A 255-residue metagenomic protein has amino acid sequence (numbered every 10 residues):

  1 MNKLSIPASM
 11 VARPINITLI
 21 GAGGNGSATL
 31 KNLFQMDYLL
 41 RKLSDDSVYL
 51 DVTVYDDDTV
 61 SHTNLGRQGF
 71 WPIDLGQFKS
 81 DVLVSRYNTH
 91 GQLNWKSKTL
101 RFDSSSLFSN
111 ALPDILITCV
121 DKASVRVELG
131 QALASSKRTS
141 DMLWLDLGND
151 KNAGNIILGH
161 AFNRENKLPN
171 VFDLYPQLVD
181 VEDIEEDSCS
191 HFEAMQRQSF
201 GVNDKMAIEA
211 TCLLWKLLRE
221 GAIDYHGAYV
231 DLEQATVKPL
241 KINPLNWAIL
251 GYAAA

Functional and structural regions predicted by a protein language model:
N2-N25, T29, Y38, K122-A255: Glycine-rich phosphate/adenylate-binding loop
N16-I20, Y49-T59, T99, I115 (+1 more regions): Extended hydrophobic secondary-structure segments that form protein cores and membrane-embedded regions
T29-L30, L83: Hydrophobic residues within alpha-helices that form the first helical element adjacent to the glycine-rich loop
L33: Aromatic pocket-lining residues of Rossmann-like dinucleotide-binding sites
M36-S44: Post-Walker A helix-loop "phosphate-sensing" segment adjacent to the P-loop in P-loop NTPases
S44-D45, Y55, V120, G148: N-terminal Rossmann-like NAD(P) cofactor-binding subdomain of oxidoreductases, focused on the glycine-rich
V48-Q92: Glycine-rich phosphate-binding loop and adjoining beta1-alpha1-beta2 segment of Rossmann-like nucleotide-binding folds
L75-D114, V120-V127: A structured beta-alpha segment of the ubiquitous adenosine-cofactor-binding alpha/beta core
